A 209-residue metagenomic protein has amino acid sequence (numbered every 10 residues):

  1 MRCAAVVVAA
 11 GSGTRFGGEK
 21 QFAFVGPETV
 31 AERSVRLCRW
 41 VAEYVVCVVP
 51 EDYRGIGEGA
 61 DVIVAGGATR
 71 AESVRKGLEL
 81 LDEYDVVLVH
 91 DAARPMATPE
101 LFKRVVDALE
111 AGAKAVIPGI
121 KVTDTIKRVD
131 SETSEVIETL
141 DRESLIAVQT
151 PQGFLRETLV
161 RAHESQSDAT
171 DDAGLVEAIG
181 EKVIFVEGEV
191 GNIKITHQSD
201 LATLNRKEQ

Functional and structural regions predicted by a protein language model:
M1-D52: N-terminal glycine-rich phosphate-binding loop and ensuing alpha1 helix
V6-A10, V48, V89-H90, I117-K121 (+1 more regions): Short beta-strand segments
V7, A31, G77, H90-D91 (+3 more regions): Residue-level signal for inorganic ion chemistry
A42, Y84, G112-V116, E181 (+1 more regions): Short, high-confidence coil segments that cap the C-terminus of an alpha-helix and link into the following beta-strand
V45, E58-A65: Active-site regions of enzymes building and remodeling cell-envelope glycoconjugates
V62, T69-E132, Q149-T150: Conserved beta-loop-beta/alpha segment of the NTase-like Rossmann-fold superfamily that binds/positions NTPs
I137-A147: A short, charged helix-loop
L145-Q209: Conserved alpha/beta core of the MobA/IspD/sugar-nucleotide pyrophosphorylase nucleotidyltransferase superfamily
